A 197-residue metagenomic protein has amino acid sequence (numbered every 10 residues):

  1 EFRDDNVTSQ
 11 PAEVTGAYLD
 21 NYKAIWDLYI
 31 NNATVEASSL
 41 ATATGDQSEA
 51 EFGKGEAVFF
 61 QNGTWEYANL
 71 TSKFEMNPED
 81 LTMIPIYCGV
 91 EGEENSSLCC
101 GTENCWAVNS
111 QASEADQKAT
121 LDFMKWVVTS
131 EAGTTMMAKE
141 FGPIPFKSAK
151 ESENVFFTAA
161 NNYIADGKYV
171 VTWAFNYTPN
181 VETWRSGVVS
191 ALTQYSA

Functional and structural regions predicted by a protein language model:
F2-T42: Glycine-centered hinge/linker elements that transmit conformational signals in sensory and ligand-binding systems
R3-V14, G53, G101-W106, Y169-W173 (+1 more regions): Flexible glycine/proline-enriched surface loops and loop-helix/loop-strand junctions
T34-V35, K73-P143, T193: Extracytoplasmic/periplasmic substrate-recognition and gating elements
S39-K54: Short helix-initiation/N-cap motifs at beta->coil->alpha
G45, N62-Y67, I86, T102-N104: Beta->alpha turn/N-cap motifs
Q47-E49, Y67-K73: Pocket-flanking alpha-helical
K54-G63: Alpha-to-beta junction loops
K139-I144, N161-A197: C-terminal capping/gating helix-and-loop segments adjacent to ligand/active sites or protein-protein/ligand interfaces
